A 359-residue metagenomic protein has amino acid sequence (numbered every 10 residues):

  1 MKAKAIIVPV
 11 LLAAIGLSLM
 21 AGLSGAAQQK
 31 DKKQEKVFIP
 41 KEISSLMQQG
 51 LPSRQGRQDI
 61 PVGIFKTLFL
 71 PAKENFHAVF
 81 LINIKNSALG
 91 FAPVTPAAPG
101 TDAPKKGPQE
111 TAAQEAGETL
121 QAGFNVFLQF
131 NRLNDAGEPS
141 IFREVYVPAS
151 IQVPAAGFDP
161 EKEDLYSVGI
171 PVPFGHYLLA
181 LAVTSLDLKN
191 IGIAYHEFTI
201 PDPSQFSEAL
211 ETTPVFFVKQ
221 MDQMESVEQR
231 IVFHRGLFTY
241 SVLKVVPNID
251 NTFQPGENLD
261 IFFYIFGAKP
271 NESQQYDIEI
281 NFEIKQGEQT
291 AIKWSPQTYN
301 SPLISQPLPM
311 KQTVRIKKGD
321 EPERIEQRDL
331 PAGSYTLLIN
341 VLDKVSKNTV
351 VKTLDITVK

Functional and structural regions predicted by a protein language model:
M1-A5: Positively charged n-region of N-terminal signal peptides that target proteins for export
I7, G16, T290-W294: Compositionally biased, intrinsically disordered low-complexity regions
P9-G22: Bacterial N-terminal signal peptides
A27-K359: Intrinsically disordered, low-complexity terminal regions enriched in Ser/Thr/Pro/Gly and charged residues
